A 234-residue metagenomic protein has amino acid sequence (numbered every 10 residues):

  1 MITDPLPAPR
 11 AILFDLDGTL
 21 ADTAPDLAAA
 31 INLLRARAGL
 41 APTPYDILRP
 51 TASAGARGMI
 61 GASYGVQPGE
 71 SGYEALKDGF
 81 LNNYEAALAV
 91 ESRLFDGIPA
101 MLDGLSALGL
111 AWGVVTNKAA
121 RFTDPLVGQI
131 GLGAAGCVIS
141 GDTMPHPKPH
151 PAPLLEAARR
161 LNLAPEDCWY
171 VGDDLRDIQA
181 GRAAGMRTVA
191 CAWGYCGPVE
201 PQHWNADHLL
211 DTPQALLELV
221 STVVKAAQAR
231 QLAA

Functional and structural regions predicted by a protein language model:
M1-R10, S106, A120, D124-A234: Asp-based, Mg2+/Mn2+-dependent phosphohydrolase catalytic module
P5-A100, S106-L108, R121-D124, L132: N-terminal helical cap/lid subdomain that shapes the substrate entry/recognition surface in HAD-like hydrolases
A111-G113, R187: Proline-centered loop/turn at the N-terminus of a beta-strand
